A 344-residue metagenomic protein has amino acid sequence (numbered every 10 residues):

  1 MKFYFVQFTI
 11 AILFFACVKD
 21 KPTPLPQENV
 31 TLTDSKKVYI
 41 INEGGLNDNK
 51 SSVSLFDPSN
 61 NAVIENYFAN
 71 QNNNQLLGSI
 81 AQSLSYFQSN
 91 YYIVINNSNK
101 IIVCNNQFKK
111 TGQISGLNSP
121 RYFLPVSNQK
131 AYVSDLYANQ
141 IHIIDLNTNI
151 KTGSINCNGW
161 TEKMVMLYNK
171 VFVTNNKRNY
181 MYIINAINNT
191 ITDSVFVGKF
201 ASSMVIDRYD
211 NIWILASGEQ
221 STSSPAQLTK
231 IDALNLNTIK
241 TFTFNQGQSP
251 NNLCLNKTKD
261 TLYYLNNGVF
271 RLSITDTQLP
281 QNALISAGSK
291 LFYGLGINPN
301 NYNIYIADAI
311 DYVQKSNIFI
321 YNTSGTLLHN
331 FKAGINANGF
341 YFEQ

Functional and structural regions predicted by a protein language model:
M1-K2, V18: N-terminal hydrophobic targeting signals that begin at the initiator methionine
K2-F8: Sec-dependent signal peptide recognition, specifically the positively charged N-region followed immediately by
F14-A16: C-terminal motif of bacterial Sec signal peptides marking the signal peptidase cleavage site
V18-Q344: Predominantly soluble domains enriched in secretory-pathway, periplasmic, or organellar proteins
